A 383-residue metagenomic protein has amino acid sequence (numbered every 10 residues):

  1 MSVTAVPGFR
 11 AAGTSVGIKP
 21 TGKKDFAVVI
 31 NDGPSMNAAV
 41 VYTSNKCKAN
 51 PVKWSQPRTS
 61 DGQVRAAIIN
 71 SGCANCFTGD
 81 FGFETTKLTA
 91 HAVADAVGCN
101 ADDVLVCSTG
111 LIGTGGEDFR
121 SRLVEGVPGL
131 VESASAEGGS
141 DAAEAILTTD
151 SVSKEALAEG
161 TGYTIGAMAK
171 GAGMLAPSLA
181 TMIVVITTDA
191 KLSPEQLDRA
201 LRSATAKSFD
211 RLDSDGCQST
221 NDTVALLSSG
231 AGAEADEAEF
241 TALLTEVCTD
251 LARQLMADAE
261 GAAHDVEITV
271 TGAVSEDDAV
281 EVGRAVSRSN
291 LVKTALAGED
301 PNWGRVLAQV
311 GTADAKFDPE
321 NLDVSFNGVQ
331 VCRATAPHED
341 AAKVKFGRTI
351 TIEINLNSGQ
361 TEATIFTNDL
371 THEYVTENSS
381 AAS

Functional and structural regions predicted by a protein language model:
M1-N70, A74-T85, A94-S383: A structural signal for small-residue-enriched, beta-sheet-centric alpha/beta enzyme cores and oligomeric scaffold folds
A90: Generic structural marker for isolated residues within well-ordered, non-membrane alpha-helices of soluble domains
